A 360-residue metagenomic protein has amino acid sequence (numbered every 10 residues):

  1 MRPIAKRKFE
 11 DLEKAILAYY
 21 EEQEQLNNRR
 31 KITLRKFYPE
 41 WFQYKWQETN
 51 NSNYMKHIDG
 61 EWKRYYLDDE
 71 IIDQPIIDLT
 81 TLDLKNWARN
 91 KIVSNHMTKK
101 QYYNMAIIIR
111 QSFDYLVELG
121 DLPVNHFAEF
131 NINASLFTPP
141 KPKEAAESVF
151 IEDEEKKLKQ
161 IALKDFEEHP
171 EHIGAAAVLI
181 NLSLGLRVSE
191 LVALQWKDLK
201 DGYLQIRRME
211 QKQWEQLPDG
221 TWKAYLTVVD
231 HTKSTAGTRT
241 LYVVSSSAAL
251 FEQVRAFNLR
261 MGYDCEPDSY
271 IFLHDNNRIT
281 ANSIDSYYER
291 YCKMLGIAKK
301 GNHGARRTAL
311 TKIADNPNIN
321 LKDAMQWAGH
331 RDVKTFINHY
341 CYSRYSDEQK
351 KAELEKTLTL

Functional and structural regions predicted by a protein language model:
M1-N28, S234: Short, surface-exposed polybasic/aromatic micro-patch for ligand or macromolecular engagement
E21-E24, P39-M97, Q101, D114-Y115: Basic/aromatic-enriched alpha-helical hairpins
R64-Y65, N95-A134, R187: N-terminal DNA-binding recognition helix of tyrosine site-specific recombinases/integrases
Y103, E118, E129-V188, V192: Basic, Lys/Arg- and aromatic-enriched nucleic-acid-binding interface segment
D114-N125, L179-Q216: Short, charged phosphate-coordinating catalytic segments
L163-H169, F257-P267, D275-R278, N282-V333 (+1 more regions): Short, basic (Lys/Arg/His-rich) helix/loop patches that form interaction surfaces in the mid-to-C-terminal regions
A193-Q253: Conserved tyrosine-mediated DNA breakage-rejoining catalytic core shared by Y-recombinases
E210-K212, A328-E353: Catalytic-site neighborhood detector that most strongly recognizes the C-terminal catalytic loop/helix of tyrosine
